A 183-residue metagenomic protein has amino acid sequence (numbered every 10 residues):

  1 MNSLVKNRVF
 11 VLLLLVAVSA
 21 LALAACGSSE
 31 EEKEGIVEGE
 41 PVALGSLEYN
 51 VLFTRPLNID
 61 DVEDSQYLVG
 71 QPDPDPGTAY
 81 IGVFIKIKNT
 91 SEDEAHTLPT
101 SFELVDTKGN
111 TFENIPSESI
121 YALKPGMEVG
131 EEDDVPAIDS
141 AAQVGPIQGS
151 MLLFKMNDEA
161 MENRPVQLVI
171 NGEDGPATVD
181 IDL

Functional and structural regions predicted by a protein language model:
M1-A24: Sec-dependent bacterial lipoprotein signal peptides
L21, A25-L183: Conserved functional micro-motifs across diverse proteins
